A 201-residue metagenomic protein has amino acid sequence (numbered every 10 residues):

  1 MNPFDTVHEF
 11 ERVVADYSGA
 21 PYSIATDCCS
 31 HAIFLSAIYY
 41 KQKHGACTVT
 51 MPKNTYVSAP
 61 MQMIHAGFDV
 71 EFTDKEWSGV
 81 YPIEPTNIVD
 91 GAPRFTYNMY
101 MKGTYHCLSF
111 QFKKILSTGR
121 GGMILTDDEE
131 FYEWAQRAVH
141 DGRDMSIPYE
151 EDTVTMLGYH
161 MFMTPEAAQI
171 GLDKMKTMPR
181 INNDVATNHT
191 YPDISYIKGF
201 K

Functional and structural regions predicted by a protein language model:
M1-H8, M175-I181: A glycine-/small-polar-enriched, mobile loop at the entrance of the PLP active site in fold-type I
F4, D27-S30, K53, E129: Alpha-helix N-cap/helix-start capping motif
H8-T48, Q62-H65: Phosphate-binding glycine-rich loop
A20-P21, K102-T104: Short, well-ordered alpha-helix to beta-strand connector turns
A25, M51-P52, I124: Conserved SAM-binding loop
A32, A59, F131: Short phosphate-engaging motifs
I38-Y100: PLP-dependent aminotransferase-like
F95, Y105-K201: Active-site region of PLP-dependent enzymes
